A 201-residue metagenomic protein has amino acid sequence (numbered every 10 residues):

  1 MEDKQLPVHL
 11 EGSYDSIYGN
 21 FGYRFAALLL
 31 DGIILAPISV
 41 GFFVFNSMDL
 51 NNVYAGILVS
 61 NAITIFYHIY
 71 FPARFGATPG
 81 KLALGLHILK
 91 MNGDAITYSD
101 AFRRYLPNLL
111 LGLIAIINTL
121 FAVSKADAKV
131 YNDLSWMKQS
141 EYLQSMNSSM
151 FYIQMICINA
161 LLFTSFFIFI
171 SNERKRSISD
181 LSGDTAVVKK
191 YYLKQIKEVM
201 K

Functional and structural regions predicted by a protein language model:
M1-K201: Membrane-interfacial and juxtamembrane segments of integral membrane proteins
